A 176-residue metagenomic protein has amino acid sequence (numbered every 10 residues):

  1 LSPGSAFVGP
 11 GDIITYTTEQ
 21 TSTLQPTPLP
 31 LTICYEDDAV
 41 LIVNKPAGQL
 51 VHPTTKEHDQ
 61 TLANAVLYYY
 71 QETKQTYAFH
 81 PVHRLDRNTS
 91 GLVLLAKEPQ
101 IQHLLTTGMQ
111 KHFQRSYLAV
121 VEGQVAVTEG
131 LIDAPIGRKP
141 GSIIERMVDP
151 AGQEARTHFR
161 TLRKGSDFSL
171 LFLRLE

Functional and structural regions predicted by a protein language model:
L1-E176: RNA pseudouridine synthases
